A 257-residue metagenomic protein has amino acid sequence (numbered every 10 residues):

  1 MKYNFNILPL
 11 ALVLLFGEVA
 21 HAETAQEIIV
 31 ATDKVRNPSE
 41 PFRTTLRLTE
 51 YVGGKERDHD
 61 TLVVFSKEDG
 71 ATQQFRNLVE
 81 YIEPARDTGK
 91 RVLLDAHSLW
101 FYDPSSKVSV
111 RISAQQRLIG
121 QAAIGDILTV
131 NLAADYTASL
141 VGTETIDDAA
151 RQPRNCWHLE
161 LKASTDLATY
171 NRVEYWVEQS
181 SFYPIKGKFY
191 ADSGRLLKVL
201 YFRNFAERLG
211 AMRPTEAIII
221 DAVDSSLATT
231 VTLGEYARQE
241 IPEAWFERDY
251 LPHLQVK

Functional and structural regions predicted by a protein language model:
M1-N6: Positively charged n-region of N-terminal signal peptides that target proteins for export
I7-G17: Bacterial N-terminal signal peptides
E18-A22: Sec/Tat signal peptide C-region and signal peptidase I cleavage site
E23-P41, R47, G54-E56, A85-N171 (+2 more regions): Flexible, processing/modification-adjacent segments and terminal tails in exported/periplasmic/extracellular proteins
D33-F42, T72, S180, E207-A211: Edge/loop elements at the starts and ends of beta-strands within beta-rich repeat scaffolds
F42-L46, N77-V79, N171, K198 (+1 more regions): One face of beta-strands
T44-L78, I82, F182: N-terminal, post-signal-peptide region of Sec/Tat-exported proteins
S98, V108-I112, I124-I127, Q152-R248: Gly/Pro-enriched, hydrophobic low-complexity segments that function as extracytoplasmic propeptides/linkers
